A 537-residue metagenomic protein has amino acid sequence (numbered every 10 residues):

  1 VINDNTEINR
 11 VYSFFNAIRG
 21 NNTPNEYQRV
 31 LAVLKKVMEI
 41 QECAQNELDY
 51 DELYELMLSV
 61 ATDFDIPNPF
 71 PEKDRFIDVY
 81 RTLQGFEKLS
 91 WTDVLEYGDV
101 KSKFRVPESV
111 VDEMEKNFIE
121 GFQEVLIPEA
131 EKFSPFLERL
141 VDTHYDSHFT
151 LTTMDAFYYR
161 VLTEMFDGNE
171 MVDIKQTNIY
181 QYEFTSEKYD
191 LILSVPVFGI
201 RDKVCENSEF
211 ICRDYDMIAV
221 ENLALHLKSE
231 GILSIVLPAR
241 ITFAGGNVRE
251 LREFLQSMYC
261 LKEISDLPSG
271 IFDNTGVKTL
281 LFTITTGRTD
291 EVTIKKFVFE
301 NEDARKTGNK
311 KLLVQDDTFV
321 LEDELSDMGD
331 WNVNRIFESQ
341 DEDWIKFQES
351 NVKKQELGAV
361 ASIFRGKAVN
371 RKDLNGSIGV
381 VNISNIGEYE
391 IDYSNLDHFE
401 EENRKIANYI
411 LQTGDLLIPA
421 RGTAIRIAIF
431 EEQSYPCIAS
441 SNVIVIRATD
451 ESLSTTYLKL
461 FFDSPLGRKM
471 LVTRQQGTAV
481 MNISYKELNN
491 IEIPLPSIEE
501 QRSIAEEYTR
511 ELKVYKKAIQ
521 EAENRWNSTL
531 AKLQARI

Functional and structural regions predicted by a protein language model:
E26-K101: Long recognition/docking surfaces used for binding and targeting
Y97-S194, G199-R201, P238-A239: Conserved S-adenosyl-L-methionine
C212-V277, L281-T283: Conserved Class I SAM-dependent methyltransferase catalytic core
N274-K353: Flexible, glycine-/basic-rich loop-and-beta segments that form/coincide with the SAM-dependent methyltransferase
F282, P436-I444, Q476-R502: A short glycine-rich beta-alpha junction/loop motif
F319-D373, S497-I537: Non-catalytic DNA-recognition/assembly elements of restriction-modification systems
Q355-V369, S384-T413: Sequence-specific dsDNA recognition surfaces
A407-Y409, T413-F462: A short beta-sheet element
